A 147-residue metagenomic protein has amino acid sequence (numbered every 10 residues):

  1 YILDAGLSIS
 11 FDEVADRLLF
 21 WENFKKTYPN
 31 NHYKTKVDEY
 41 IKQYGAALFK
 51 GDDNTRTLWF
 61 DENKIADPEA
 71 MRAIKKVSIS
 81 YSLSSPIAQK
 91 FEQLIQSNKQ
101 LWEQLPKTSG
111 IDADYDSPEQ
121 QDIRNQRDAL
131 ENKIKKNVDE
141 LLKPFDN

Functional and structural regions predicted by a protein language model:
Y1-A15, A47-I79, S109-D116: Short coil/linker segments at helix-helix boundaries
Y1-Y33, Y40: Long amphipathic alpha-helical segments with strong coiled-coil/leucine-zipper propensity
F24-K36, K76-A88: Short solvent-exposed coil/turn linkers within tandem alpha-helical repeat scaffolds
K34-E39, D61-K64, Q89-E92: Short, charged, amphipathic alpha-helical segments
S85-Q93, D112-D116, Q121-N125: Membrane-proximal bilayer-interacting regions
L101-I111: Extended, charged, solvent-exposed helical/coil segments that serve as membrane-proximal linker/sensor scaffolds
L130-N147: Short, low-complexity, Pro/Ser/Thr/Gly-rich segments in the mature regions of secreted, periplasmic
